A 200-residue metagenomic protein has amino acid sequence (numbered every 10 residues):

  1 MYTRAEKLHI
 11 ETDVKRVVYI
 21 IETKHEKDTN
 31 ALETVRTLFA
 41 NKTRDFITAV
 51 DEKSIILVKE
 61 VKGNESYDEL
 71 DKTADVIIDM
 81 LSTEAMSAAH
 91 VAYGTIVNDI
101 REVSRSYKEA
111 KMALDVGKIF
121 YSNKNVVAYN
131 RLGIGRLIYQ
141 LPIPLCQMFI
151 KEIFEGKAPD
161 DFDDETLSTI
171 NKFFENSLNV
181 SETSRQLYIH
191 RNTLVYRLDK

Functional and structural regions predicted by a protein language model:
Y2-K200: Cytosolic nucleotide-utilizing catalytic cores of signal-transduction proteins
